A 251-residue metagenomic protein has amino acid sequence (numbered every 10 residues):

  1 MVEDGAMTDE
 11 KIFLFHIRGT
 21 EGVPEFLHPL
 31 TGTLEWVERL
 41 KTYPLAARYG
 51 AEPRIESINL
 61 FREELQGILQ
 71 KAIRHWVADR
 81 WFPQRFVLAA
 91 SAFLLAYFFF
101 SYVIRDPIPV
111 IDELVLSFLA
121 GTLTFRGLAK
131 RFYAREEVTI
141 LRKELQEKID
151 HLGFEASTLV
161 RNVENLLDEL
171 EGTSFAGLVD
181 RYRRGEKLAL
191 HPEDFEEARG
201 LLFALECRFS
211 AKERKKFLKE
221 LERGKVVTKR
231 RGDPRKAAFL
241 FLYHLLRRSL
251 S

Functional and structural regions predicted by a protein language model:
M1-E3, V87-A89, R248-S249: Short, solvent-exposed linear motifs at loop/edge-of-secondary-structure regions
V2-W81: Cytosolic juxtamembrane N-terminal segments of multi-pass membrane proteins
E3, T8, I58, A78 (+4 more regions): Intrinsic-disorder/low-complexity regions
A6, E144-S251: Charged, low-complexity cytosol-facing tails and large interhelical loops of integral membrane proteins
R48-A51, P107, I111, L152 (+2 more regions): A hydrophobic membrane-anchoring feature enriched in long, contiguous, low-charge segments that mark signal-anchor
W76-L152: Transmembrane alpha-helical hairpins and terminal membrane-anchor modules
